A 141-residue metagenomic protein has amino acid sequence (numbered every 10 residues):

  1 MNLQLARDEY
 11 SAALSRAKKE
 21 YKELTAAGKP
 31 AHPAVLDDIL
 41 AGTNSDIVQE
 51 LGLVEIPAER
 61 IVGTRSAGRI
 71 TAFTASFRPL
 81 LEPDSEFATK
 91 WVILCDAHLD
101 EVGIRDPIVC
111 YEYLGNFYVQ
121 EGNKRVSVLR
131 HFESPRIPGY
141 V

Functional and structural regions predicted by a protein language model:
M1-Q120, K124, R130-H131: Short, charged/polar connector segments at secondary-structure boundaries
P135-V141: Catalytic or ion-translocation cores adjacent to nucleophile or general acid/base/metal-coordination motifs in diverse
